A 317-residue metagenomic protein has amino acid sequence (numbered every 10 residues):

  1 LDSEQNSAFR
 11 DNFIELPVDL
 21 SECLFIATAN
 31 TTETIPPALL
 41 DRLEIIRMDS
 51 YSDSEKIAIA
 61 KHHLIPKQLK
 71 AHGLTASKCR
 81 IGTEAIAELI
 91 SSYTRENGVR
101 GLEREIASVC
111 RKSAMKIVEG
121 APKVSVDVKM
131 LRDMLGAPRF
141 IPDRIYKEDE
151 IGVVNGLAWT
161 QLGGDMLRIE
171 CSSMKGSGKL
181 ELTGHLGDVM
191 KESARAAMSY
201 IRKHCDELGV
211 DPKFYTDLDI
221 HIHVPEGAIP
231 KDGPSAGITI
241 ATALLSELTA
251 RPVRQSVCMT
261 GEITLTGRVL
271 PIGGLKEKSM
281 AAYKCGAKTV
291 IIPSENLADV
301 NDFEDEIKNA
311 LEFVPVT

Functional and structural regions predicted by a protein language model:
L1, F25-T28, L39, L43 (+8 more regions): Conserved RecA-like P-loop NTPase ATPase core
L1-D19, D41: Conserved catalytic/switch belt of AAA+ P-loop NTPases
A8, T31-D41, I45-A107, K112-V124 (+3 more regions): Conserved C-terminal "switch" segment of AAA+ ATPases
D11, E22-N30: Structural recognition of the conserved hydrophobic beta-strand(s) that form the central parallel beta-sheet of P-loop
F25, I45, F313-P315: Conserved beta-strand scaffold positions in the cores of enzyme catalytic domains, especially in NTP/NDP-utilizing
L39-I45, L69-K70, E84-A87, C110-M115 (+5 more regions): Short acidic (Asp/Glu) and glycine-rich catalytic loops that position anionic groups and cofactors
G82-T183: Conserved catalytic-core segments of large NTP-driven translation/proteostasis enzymes
P122-K123, I141-I145, E150-N155, G163-T317: Peripheral, non-AAA+ core regions of ATP-driven protein-machinery
